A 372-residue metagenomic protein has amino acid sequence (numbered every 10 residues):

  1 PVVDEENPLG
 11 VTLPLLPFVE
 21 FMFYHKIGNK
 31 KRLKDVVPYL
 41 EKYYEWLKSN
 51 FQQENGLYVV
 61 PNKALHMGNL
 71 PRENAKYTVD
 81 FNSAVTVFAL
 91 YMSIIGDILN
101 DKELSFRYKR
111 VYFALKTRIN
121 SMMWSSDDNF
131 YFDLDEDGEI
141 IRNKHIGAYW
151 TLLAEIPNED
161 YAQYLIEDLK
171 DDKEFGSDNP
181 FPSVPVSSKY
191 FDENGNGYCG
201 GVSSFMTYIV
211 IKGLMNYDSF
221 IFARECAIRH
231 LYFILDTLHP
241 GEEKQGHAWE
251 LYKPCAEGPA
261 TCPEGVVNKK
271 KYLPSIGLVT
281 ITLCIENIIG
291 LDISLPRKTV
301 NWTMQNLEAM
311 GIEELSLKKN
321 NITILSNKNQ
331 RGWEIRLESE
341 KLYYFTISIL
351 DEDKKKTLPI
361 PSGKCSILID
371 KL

Functional and structural regions predicted by a protein language model:
P1-L57, T78-N82, T86, G200-Y217 (+4 more regions): Aromatic-rich carbohydrate-recognition surfaces in CAZymes
P1-N7, S49-Y77, T117-V202, L235-G265 (+5 more regions): Extended glycan-interaction surfaces of carbohydrate-active proteins
M22, N69, Y91-M92: A short small-residue
F23-E41, I94-F113, E155-L169, L214-A227 (+1 more regions): Structural helix-adjacent loops and short alpha-helical linkers that scaffold large soluble proteins
Y39-Q53, A84, Y91-I94, R107-S125 (+1 more regions): Alpha-helical scaffold segments in carbohydrate-active enzymes
D168-F175, I209-L372: Non-catalytic C-terminal accessory modules of carbohydrate-active enzymes
